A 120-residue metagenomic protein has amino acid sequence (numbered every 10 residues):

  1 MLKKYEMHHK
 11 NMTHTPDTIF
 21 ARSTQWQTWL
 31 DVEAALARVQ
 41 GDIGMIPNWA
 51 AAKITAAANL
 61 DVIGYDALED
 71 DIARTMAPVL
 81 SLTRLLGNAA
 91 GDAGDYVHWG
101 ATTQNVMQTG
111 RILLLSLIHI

Functional and structural regions predicted by a protein language model:
M1-I118: A helix-coil-helix interface module used to build multimeric assemblies and to scaffold catalytic/cofactor sites
